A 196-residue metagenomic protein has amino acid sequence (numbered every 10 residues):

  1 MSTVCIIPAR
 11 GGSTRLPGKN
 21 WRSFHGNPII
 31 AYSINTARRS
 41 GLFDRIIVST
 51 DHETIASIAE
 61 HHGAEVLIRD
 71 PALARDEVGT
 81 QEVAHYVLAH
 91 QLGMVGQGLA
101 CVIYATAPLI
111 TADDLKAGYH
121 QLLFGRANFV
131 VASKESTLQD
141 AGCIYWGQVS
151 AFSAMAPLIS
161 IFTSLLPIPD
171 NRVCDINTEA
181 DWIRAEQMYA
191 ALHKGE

Functional and structural regions predicted by a protein language model:
M1-P17: N-terminal nucleotide-binding beta1-loop-alpha1 segment
S2-I7, I30, R45-I46: Hydrophobic targeting segments
C5, I46-V48, A100, F129: Hydrophobic/aromatic residues located in beta-strands of well-ordered beta-sheets within soluble catalytic
I29-R45: A short, N-terminal amphipathic alpha-helix
A31, I46-T50, A132: Short internal beta-strands
I47, E53-C101, I110, A117: Short phosphate-binding loop-to-helix
G79-Y86, V95, L99, Y104-A180: Conserved core of the sugar-phosphate nucleotidyltransferase
V173-E196: Charged phosphate-binding loop/patch that engages nucleotide di/tri-phosphates or the phosphate backbone of nucleic
